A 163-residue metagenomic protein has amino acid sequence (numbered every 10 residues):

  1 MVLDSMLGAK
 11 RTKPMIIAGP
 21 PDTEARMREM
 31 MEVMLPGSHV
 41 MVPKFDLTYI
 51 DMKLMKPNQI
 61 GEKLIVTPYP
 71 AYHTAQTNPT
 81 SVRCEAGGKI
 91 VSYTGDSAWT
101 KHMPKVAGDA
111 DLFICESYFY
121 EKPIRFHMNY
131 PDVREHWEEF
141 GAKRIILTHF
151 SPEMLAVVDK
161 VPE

Functional and structural regions predicted by a protein language model:
M1-S92, A98, K105, V158-E163: Binuclear metal-dependent hydrolase catalytic cores
A98-E163: Cap/insert and terminal regions of metallo-dependent hydrolase folds
